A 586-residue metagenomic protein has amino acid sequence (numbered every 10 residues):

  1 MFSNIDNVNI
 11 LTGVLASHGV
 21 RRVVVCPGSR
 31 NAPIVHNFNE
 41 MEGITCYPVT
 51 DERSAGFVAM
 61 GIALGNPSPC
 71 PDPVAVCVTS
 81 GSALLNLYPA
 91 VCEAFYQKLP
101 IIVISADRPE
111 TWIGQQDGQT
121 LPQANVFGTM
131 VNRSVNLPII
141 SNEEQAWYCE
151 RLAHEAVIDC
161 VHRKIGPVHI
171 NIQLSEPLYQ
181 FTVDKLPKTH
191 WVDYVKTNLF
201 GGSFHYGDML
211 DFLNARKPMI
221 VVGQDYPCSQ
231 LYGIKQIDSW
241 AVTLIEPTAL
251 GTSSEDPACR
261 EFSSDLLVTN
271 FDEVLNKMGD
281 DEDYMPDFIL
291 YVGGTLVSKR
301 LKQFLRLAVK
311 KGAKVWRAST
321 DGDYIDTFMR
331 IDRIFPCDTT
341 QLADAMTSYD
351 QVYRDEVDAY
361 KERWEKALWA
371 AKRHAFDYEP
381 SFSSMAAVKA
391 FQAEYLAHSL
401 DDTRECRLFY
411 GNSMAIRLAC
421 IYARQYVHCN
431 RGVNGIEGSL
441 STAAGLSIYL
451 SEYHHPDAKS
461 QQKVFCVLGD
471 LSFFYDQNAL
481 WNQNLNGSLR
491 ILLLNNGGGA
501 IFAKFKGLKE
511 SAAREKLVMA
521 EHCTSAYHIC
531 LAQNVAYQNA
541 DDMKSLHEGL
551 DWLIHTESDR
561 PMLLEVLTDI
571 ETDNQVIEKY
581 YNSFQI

Functional and structural regions predicted by a protein language model:
M1-F2, F304-M414, A540-I586: Phosphate/pyrophosphate-binding active-site segments
F2-E93: N-terminal cofactor/phosphate-binding cores enriched in small/glycine residues, especially glycine-rich loops such as
V8-G19, S29-R30, I34-V35, R363-P456: Active-site diphosphate/adenylate-binding microenvironment
R21-V24, T45-Y47, N66-R108, M285-G293 (+2 more regions): A short, small-residue-rich loop immediately preceding and capping a beta-strand
L64-G65, V222-W316, R424-H454, Y475-N478 (+1 more regions): Glycine-rich, anion-gripping cofactor-binding loops and their flanking helix/strand elements in enzyme active sites
I104, T111-N125, R133-V135, I421-I586: Thiamine diphosphate
I113-V192: Internal gly/pro-rich beta-alpha loop/helix module that stabilizes soluble enzyme cofactors or their anionic handles
I165-P167, N171-S203, L550-I586: Glycine/aspartate-rich loop-and-adjacent alpha/beta segment that forms the canonical ThDP
